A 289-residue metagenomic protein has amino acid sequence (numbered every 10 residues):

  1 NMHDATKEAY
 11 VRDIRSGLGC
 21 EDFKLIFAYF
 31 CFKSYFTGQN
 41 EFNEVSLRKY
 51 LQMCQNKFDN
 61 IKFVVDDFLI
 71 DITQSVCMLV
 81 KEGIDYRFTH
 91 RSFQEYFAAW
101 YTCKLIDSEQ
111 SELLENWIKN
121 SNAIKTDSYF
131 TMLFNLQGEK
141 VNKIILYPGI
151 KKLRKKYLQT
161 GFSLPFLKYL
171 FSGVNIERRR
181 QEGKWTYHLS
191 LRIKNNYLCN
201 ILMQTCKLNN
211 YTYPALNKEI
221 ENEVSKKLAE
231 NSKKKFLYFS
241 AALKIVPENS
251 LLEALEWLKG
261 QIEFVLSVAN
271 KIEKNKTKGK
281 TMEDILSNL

Functional and structural regions predicted by a protein language model:
N1-Q94, A98, L105, G138-E139 (+9 more regions): Extended helical regulatory/linker subdomains that flank P-loop NTPase cores
R91-S92, K104-Y157: Leucine-rich, amphipathic alpha-helical/linker segments
L198-C199: Long, compositionally biased, intrinsically disordered regions
F239-L243: Acidic, negatively charged sequence tracts
S287: Catalytic-histidine neighborhood of serine endopeptidases, predominantly the chymotrypsin-like S1/PA family
